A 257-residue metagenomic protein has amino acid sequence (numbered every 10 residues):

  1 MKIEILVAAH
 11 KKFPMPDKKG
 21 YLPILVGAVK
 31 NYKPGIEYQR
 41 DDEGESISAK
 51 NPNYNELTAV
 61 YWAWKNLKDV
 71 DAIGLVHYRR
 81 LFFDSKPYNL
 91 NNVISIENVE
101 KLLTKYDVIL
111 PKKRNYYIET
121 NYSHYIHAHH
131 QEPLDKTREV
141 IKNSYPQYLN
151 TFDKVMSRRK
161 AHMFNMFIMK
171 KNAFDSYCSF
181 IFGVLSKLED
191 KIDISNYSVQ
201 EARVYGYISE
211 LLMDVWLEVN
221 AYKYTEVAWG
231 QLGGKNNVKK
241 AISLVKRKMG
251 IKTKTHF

Functional and structural regions predicted by a protein language model:
M1-F257: ER/Golgi luminal nucleotide-sugar-dependent glycosyltransferases, focusing on the catalytic module
